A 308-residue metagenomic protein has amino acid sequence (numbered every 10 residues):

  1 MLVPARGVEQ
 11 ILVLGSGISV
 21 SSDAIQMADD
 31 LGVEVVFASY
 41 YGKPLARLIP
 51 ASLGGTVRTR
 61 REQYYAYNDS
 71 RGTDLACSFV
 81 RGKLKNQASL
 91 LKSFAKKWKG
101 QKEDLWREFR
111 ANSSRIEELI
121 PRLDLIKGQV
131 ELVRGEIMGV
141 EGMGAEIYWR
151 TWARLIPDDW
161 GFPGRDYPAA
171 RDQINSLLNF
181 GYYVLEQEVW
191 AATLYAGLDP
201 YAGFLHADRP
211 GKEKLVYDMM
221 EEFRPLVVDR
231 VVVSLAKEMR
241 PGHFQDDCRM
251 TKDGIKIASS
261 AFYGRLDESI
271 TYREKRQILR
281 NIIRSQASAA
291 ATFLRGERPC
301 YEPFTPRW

Functional and structural regions predicted by a protein language model:
L2-V3, G55-W308: Active-site helix-to-loop segments that bind/position phosphate- or nucleotide-bearing substrates and donors across
A5-S19: Extracellular/luminal Protease-associated
G15-S89: A surface-exposed, charged beta-strand/loop segment in the N-terminal or early-internal portion of soluble proteins
